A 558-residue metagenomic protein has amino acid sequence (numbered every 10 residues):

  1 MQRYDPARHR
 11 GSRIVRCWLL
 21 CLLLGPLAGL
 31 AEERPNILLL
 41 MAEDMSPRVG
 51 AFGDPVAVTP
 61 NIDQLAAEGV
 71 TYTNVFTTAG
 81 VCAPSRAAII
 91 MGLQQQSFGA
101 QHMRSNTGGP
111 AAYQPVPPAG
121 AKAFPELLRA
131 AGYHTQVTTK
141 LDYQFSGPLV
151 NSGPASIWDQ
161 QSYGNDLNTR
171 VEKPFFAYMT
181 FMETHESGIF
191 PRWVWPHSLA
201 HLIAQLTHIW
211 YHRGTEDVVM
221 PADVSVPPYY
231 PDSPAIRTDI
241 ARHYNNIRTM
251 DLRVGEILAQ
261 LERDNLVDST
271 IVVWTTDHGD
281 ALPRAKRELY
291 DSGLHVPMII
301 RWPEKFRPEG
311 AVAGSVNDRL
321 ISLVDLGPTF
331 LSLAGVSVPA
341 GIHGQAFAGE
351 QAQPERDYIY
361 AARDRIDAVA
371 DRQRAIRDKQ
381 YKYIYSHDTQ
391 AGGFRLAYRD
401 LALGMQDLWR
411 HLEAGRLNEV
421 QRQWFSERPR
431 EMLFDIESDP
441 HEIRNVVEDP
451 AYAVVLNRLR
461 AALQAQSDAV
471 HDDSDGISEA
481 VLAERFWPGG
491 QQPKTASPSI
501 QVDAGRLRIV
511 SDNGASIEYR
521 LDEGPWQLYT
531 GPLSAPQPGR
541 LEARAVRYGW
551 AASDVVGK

Functional and structural regions predicted by a protein language model:
R16-P26: Bacterial N-terminal signal peptides
C21, V447, N457-A461, A469-K558: Short, compositionally stereotyped local motifs that mark structural "simplifiers"
E33-L38, E68-T73, A130-T135, E172-F176 (+4 more regions): Loop/turn elements at helix/coil->beta-strand transitions in domains of secreted/extracellular proteins
L39-A42, S46-K122, L127-Y133: Active-site segment of extracytoplasmic enzymes that catalyze sulfate/phosphate-ester chemistry
P47-A57, L167-G327, L331-G341, G392 (+3 more regions): Active-site-proximal cap/lid insertion segments
A51-V58, T71-L93, Q101-H102, V137-G147 (+3 more regions): Short, solvent-exposed turn/loop segments enriched in Gly/Ser/Thr/Pro and often Arg
P60, I89, K140, S146-V150 (+5 more regions): Polar, surface-exposed loop/tail segments that function as active-site lids or cofactor/substrate-recognition elements
D280-L282, G327, A334-M432, E484-V502: C-terminal cap/loop subdomain of S1 sulfatases and analogous C-terminal strand-loop tails that border
